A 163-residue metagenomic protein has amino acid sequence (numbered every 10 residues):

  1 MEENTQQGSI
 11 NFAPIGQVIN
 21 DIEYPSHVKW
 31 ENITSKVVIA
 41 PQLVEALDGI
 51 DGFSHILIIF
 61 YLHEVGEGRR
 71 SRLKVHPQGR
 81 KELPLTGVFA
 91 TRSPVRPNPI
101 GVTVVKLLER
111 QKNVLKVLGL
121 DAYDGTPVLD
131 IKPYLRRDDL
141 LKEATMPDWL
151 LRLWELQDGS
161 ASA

Functional and structural regions predicted by a protein language model:
M1-A163: Glycine-rich, low-complexity intrinsically disordered segments
